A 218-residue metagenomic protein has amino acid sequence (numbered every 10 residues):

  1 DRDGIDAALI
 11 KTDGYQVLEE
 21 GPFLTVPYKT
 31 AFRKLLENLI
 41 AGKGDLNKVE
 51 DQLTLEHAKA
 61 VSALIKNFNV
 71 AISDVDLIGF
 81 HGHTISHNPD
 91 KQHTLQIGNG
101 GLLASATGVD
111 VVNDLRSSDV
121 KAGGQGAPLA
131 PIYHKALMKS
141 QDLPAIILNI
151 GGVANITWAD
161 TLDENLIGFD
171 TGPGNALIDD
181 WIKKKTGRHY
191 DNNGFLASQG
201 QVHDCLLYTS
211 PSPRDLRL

Functional and structural regions predicted by a protein language model:
D1-D3, T30, D215: Short polar catalytic/cofactor-binding loops
I5-A8, P22-N38, V112-K139, I146-L207: Glycine-rich phosphate-binding loop plus the immediately following alpha-helix
L9-L64: Glycine-rich nucleotide/cofactor/substrate-binding loop typically near the N-terminus or early in the first domain
L9-V17, K91-L102, K135-K139, D160-L166: A glycine- and small-aliphatic-rich helix-loop capping segment at beta-alpha/alpha-beta transitions that lines
G44-G100: Short beta-strand-loop/turn "lid" adjacent to the catalytic site in phosphate-handling enzymes
L64-N67, A106, K184-R188: Change "in soluble alpha/beta enzymes" to "in soluble alpha/beta proteins
D76-P131, R217: Glycine-rich phosphate-binding loop and adjoining helix at the ATP-binding site of ATP-dependent phosphoryl-transfer
Y208-L218: Single conserved hydrophobic/aromatic residue that forms the stacking wall/gate of nucleotide- or nucleobase-binding
